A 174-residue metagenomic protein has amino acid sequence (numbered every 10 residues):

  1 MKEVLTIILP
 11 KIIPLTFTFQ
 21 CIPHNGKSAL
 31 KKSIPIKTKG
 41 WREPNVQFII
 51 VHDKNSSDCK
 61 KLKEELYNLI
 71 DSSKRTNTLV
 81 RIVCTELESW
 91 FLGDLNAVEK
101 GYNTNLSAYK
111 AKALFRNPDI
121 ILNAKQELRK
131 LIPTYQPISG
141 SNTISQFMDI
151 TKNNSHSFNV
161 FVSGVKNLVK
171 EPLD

Functional and structural regions predicted by a protein language model:
K2-I22, S28-I49, K54-D174: C-terminal accessory helical subdomains adjacent to catalytic cores in phosphodiester- and nucleotide-handling enzymes
